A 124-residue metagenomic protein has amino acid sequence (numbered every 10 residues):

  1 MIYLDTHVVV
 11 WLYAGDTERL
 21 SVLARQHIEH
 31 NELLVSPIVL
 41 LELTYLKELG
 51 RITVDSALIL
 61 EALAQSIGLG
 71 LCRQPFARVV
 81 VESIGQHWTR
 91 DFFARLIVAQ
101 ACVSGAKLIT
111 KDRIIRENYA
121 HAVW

Functional and structural regions predicted by a protein language model:
M1-V35, L49-A62, S104, I114-E117: Short, well-structured N-terminal submotif of metal-dependent ribonuclease cores
Y3, L34-P37, R73, I109: Short aromatic/basic micro-patch
P37-Y45: Short, conserved active-site loops that position catalytic residues or coordinate cofactors/metal ions across diverse
T44, L63, V80, E117-N118: Short secondary-structure capping/turn micro-motifs that flank functional sites
S66-I114: Active-site neighborhoods of divalent-metal-dependent phosphate/nucleic-acid chemistry enzymes
A120-W124: Active-site regions of enzymes building and remodeling cell-envelope glycoconjugates
